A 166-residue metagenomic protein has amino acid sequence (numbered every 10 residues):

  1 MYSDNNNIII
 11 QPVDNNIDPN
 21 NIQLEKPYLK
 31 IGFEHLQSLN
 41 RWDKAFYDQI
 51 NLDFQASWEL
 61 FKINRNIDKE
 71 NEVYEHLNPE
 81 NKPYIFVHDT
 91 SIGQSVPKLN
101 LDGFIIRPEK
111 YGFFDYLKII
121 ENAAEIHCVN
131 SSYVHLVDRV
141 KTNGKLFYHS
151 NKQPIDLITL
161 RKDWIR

Functional and structural regions predicted by a protein language model:
M1-R166: Catalytic machinery of carbohydrate-active enzymes, primarily nucleotide-sugar-dependent glycosyltransferases
